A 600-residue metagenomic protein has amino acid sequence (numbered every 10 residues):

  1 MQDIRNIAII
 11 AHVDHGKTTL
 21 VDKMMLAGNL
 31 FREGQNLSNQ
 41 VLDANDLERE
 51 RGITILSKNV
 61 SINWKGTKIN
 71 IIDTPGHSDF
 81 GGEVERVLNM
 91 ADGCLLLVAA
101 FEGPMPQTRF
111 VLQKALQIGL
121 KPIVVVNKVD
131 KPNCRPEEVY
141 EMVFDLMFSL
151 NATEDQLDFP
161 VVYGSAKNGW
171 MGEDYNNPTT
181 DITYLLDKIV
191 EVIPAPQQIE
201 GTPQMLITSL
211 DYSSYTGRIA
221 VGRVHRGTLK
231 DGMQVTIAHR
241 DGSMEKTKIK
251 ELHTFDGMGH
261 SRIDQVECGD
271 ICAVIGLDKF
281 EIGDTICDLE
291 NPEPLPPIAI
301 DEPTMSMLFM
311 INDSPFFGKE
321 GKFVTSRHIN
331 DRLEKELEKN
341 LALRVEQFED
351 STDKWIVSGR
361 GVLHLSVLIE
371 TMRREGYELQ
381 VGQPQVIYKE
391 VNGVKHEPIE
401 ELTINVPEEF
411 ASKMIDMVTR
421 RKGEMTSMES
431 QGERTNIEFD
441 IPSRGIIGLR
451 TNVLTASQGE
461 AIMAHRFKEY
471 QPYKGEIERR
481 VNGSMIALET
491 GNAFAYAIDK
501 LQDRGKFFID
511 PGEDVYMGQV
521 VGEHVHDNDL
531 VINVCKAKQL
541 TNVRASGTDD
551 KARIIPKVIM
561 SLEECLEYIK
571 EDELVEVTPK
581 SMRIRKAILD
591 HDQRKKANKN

Functional and structural regions predicted by a protein language model:
M1-P104, M142, L210-S213: P-loop NTPase switch module centered on the Walker A-proximal segment
H15, A27, F31, H77-S78 (+18 more regions): Conserved nucleotide-binding/hydrolysis micro-motifs of P-loop NTPases
L30-S57, F80, L146-F159, V190-P203 (+11 more regions): Active-site phosphate-binding and catalytic loops of NTP-dependent enzymes
C94-Q156: Conserved C-terminal guanine-recognition region of P-loop GTPase G domains, centered on the G4
F148-I282, I286, L402-P407, R466 (+2 more regions): Conserved catalytic-core segments of large NTP-driven translation/proteostasis enzymes
H225-S351, R374, P556: Catalytic P-loop NTP-binding/switch module of NTPases
F255, H260-I263, H396, I441 (+3 more regions): Long insertion/accessory domains within large nucleic-acid-processing enzymes
P292, I300-T435: Charged, conformationally dynamic linker/hinge segments that couple catalytic or nucleotide-dependent chemistry
